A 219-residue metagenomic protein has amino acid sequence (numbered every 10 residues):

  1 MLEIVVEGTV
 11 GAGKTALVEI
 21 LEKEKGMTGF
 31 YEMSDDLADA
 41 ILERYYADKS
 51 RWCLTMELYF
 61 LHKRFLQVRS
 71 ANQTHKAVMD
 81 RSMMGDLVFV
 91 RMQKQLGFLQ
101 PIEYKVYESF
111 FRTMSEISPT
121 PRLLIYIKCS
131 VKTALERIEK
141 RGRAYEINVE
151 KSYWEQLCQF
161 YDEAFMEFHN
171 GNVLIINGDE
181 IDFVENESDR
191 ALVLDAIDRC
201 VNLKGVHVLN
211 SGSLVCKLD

Functional and structural regions predicted by a protein language model:
V6: Hydrophobic anchor at the beta1->P-loop junction of P-loop NTPases
T9: P-loop (Walker A) phosphate-binding loop of NTP-binding proteins
K14: Conserved lysine of the Walker
L17-V18: Post-Walker A alpha-helix
K23-K63: Conserved substrate/cofactor phosphate-moiety recognition/catalytic segment in nucleotide-dependent phosphotransferases
R64-I102, I125: A basic- and aromatic-enriched beta-loop-alpha substructure that forms the phosphate/nucleotide- and DNA/RNA-contacting
F89-F160: A glycine- and Lys/Arg-enriched "phosphate-lid" helix/loop adjacent to the NTP-binding pocket of small-molecule kinases
E136-V149, Y153-D219: NTP-dependent small-molecule kinase module
